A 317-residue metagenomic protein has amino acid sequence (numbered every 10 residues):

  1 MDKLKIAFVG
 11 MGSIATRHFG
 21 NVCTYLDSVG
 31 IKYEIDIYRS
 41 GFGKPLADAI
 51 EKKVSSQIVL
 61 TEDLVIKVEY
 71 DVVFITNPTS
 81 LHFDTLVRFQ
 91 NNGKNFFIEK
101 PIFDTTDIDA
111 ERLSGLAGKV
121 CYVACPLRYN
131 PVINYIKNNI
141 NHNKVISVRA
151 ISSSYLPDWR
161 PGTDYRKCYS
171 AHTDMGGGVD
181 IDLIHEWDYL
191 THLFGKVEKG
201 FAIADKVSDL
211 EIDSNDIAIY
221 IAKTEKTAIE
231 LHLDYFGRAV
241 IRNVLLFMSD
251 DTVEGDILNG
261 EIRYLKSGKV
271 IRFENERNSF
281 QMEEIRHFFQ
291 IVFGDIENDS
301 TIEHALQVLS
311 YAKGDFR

Functional and structural regions predicted by a protein language model:
M1-K53: N-terminal Rossmann-like dinucleotide-binding module
K3, I37-R39, G43, A49-E51 (+3 more regions): C-terminal helix-rich "cap/oligomerization" subdomain common to oxidoreductases
Y33, Y70-V73, V145: Local beta-strand N-terminus motif with an aromatic residue
P45, I257, F273-R286, S300: Active-site loop of classical SDR/Rossmann-like NAD(P)-dependent oxidoreductases, centered on the catalytic Tyr-X3-Lys
S56-Y70: Short acidic low-complexity segments
V72, P78-R128: Beta-strand-loop-alpha-helix segment that lines the small-molecule cofactor/substrate pocket of alpha/beta enzymes
N130-F201, S208: Predominantly a Rossmann-like dinucleotide-binding segment in NAD(P)-dependent oxidoreductases
I181-E261, I285-I296, D315: Contiguous beta-strand/loop segments that form the cofactor/metal-binding neighborhood of enzyme cores
